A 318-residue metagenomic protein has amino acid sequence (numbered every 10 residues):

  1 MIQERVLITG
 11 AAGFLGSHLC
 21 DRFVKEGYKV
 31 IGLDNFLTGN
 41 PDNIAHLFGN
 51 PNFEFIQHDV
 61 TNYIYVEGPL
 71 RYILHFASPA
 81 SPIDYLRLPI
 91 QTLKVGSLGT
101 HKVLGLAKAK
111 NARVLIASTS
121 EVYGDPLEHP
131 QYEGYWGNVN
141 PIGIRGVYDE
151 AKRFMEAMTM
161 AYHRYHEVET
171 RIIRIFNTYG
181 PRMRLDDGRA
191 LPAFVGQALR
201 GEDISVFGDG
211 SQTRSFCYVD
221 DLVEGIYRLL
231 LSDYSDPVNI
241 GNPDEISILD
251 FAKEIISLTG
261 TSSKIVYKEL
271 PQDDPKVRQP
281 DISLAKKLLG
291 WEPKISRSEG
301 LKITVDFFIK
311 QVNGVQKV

Functional and structural regions predicted by a protein language model:
M1-T178, D220, I295, I303 (+2 more regions): N-terminal Rossmann-like NAD(P)+-binding domain of SDR-like oxidoreductases, especially those catalyzing
G10, L19, H58, N177 (+1 more regions): C-terminal substrate-binding subdomain of Rossmann-fold SDR/epimerase-dehydratase oxidoreductases
L37, D42, L191-P192, V223 (+1 more regions): Short alpha-helix within the catalytic core of nucleotide-sugar-dependent glycosyltransferases
T38, P181, N242: Short, conserved catalytic or interaction motifs in soluble domains
G49, G143, M183-D187, D244 (+2 more regions): Residue-level signature of the cytosolic catalytic core of signaling kinases
S78, L93, M183-D187, S215: Nucleotide-sugar-dependent glycosyltransferase donor-binding/catalytic pocket residues
H129-P130, L185-A193: A glycine/serine/threonine-rich, flexible loop-to-helix segment that serves as the NAD(P) cofactor-binding "lid"
P181-R184, P275: A generic structural signal for short coil/turn motifs at secondary-structure boundaries
